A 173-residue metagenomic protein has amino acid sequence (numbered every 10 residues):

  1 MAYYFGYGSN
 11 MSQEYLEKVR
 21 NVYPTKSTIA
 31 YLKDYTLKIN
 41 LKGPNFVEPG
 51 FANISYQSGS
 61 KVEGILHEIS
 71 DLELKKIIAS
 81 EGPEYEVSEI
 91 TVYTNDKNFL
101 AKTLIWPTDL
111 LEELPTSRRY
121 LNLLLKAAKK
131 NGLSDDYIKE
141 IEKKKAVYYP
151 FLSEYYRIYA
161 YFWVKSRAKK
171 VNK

Functional and structural regions predicted by a protein language model:
M1-K173: A glycine-rich, hydrophobic/aromatic-adjacent loop/helix-cap motif
